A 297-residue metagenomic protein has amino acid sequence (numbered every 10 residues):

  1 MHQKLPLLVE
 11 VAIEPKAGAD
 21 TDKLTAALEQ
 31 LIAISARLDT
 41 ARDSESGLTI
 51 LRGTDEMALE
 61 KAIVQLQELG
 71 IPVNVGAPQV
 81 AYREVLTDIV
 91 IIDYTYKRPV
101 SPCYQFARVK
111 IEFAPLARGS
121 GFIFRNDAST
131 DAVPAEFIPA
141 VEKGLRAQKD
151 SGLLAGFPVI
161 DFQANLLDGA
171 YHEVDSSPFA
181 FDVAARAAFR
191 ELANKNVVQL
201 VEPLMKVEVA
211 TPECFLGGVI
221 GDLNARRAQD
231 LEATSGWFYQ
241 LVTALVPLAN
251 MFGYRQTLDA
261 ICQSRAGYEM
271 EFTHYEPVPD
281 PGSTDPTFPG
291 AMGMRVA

Functional and structural regions predicted by a protein language model:
M1-A297: Accessory interaction regions appended to the cores of large information-processing enzymes
